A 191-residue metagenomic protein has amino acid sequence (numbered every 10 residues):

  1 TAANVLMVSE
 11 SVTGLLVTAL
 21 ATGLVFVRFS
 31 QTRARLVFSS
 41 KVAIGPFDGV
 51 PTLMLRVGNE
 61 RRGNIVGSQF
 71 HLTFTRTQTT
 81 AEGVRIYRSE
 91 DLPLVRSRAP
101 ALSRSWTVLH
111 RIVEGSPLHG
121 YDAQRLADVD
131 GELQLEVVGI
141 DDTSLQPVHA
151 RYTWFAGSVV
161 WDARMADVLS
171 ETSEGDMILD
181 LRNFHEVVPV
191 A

Functional and structural regions predicted by a protein language model:
T1-L36: Pore domain of cation channels
L36-G58: Membrane-cytosol interface motif
R61-G67: A short beta-turn/strand-edge loop motif at beta-sheet boundaries
F74-I86: Short aromatic-acidic-glycine turn motif
I86-A127, I140-Q146: Extended, solvent-exposed segments with strong compositional bias
V129-G139: Short, aromatic- and glycine-rich surface loops/edge beta-strands on solvent-exposed regions
T143-A191: Acidic, serine/threonine- and proline-rich intrinsically disordered appendage/tail regions
